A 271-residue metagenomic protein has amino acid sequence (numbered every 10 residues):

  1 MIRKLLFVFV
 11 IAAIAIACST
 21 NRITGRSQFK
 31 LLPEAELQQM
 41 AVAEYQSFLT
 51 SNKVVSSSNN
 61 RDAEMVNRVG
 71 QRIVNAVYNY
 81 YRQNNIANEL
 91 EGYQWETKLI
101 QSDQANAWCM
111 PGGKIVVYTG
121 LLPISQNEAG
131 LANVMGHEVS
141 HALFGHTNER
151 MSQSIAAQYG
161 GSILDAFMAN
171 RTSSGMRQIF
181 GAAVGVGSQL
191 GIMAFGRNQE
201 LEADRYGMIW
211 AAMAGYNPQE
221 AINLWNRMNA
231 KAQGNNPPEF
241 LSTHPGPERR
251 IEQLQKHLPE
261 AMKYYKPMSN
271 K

Functional and structural regions predicted by a protein language model:
M1-C18: Sec-dependent bacterial lipoprotein signal peptides
C18-K271: A Zn2+-metalloprotease active-site environment signal
